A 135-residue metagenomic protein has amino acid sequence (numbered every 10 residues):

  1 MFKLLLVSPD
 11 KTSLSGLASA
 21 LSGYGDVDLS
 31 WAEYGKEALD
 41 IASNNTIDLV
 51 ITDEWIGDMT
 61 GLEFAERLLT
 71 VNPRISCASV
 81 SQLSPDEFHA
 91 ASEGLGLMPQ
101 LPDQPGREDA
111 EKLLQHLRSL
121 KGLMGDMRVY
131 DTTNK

Functional and structural regions predicted by a protein language model:
D10-S30: Two-component/phosphorelay signaling modules centered on CheY-like receiver
W31-L49: Acidic, metal-coordinating helix/loop segments flanking the phosphotransfer/catalytic sites of two-component signaling
S43-N45, R67-I75, L95: Conserved phosphotransfer cores of two-component systems
D48-R67, P85-F88: Conserved phosphotransfer microenvironments
V50, C77, Q100-L101: Two-component signal transduction core modules
E63, S81-P105: Alpha4 helix (beta4-alpha4-beta5 surface) of REC/receiver domains from two-component response regulators
E87, P105-K121, G125: C-terminal output helix
K121-K135: CheY-like receiver
